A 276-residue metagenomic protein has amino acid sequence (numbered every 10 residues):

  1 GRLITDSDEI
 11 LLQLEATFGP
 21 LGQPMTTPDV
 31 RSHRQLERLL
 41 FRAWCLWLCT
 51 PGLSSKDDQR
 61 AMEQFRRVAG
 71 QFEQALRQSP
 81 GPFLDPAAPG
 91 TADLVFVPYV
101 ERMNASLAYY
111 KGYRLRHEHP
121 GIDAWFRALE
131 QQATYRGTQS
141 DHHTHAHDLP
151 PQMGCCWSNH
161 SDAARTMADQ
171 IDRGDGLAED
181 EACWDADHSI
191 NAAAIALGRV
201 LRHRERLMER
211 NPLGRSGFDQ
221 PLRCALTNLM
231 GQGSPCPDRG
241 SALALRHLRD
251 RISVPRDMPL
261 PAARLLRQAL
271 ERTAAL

Functional and structural regions predicted by a protein language model:
G1-A88, C156, D162-L276: GST-like domain detector, emphasizing the conserved glutathione-binding G-site in the N-terminal thioredoxin-like
F18, P82-F83, S106-Y113: Inter-helical turn/loop segments and adjacent helix faces that build the functional surface of alpha-helical bundle
G22, R114-R116: Structural helix-adjacent loops and short alpha-helical linkers that scaffold large soluble proteins
S32, G81, S106, R127-E130 (+2 more regions): C-terminal and inter-domain tail/linker signature
R60-V68, R116-A128: Extended, well-ordered alpha-helical scaffold segments
A69-E73, N104, E130: Structural signal for well-ordered, non-membrane alpha-helices
P86-Y110, G121, L129, Q139: GST superfamily/GST-like fold recognition
N104, Y109, Y135-M167: Extended amphipathic alpha-helical segments with heptad-repeat/coiled-coil character used for oligomerization, fusion
